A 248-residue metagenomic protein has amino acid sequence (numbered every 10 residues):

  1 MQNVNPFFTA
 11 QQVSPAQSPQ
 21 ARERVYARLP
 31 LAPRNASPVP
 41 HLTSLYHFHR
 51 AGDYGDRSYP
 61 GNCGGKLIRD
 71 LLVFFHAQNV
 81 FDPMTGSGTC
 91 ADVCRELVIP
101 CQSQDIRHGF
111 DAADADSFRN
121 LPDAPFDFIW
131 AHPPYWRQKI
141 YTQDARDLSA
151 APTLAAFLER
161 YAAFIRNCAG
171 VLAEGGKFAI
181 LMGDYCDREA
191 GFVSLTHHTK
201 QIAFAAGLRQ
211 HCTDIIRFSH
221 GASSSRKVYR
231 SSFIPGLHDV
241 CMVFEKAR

Functional and structural regions predicted by a protein language model:
M1-R248: Class I S-adenosyl-L-methionine-dependent methyltransferase catalytic core
